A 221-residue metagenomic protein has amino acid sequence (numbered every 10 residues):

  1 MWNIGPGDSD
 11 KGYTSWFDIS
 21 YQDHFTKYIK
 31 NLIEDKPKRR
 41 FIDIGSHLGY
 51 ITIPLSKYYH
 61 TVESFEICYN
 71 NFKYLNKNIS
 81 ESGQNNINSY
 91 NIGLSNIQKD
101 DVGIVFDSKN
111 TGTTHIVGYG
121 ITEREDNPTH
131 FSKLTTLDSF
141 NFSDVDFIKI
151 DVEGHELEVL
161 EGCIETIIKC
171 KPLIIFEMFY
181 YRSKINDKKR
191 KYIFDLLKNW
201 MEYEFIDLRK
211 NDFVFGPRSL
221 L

Functional and structural regions predicted by a protein language model:
M1-S82, R124-N127, F142, L196 (+1 more regions): S-adenosyl-L-methionine
W2-K27, N85, Y90-N141: Glycine-rich adenosyl-binding loop in Rossmann-like folds that engage adenosine-containing cofactors
I33-I42, I104-V117, K149-E156: Mobile, glycine- and charge-enriched loop segments and immediately flanking short secondary-structure elements within
R39, Y58-S64, D138-L221: Conserved acidic-Pro-Pro-aromatic motif
S46-L48, Y69, L94-N96, V152-G154 (+1 more regions): Short, glycine/acidic-enriched loop or turn micro-motifs at the edges of active sites
L55, L75, G103-I104, V159-C163: Hydrophobic packing residues within well-ordered alpha-helices of enzyme cores
S80-N85, I167-K171: Short helix-capping segments at alpha-helix termini
S80-S82, V105-N110, R190-D195: Short, hinge-like loop/turn segments at secondary-structure boundaries
